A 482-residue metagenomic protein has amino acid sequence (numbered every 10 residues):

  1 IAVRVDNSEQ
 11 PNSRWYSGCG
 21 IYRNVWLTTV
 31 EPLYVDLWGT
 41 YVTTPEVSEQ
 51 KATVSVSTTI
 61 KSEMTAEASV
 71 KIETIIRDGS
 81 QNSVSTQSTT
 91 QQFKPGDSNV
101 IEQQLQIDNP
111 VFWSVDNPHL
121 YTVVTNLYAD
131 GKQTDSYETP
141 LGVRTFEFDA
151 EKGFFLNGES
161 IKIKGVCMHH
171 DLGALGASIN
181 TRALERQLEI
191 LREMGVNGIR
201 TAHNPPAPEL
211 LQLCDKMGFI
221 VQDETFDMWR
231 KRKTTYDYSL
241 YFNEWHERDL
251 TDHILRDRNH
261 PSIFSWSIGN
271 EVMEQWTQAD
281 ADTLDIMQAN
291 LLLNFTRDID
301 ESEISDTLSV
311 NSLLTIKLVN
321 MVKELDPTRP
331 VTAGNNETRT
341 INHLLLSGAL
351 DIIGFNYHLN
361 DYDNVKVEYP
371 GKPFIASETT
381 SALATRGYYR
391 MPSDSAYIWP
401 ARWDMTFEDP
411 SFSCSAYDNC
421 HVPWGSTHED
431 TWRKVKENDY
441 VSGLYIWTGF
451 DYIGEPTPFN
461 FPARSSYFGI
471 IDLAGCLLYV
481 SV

Functional and structural regions predicted by a protein language model:
I1-L213, M217-V221, D249-S265, V322 (+3 more regions): Secreted/periplasmic carbohydrate-active enzymes, especially glycoside hydrolases
R4, K164, T201-A202, E224 (+5 more regions): Generic beta-strand/beta-sheet core signal
E9-P11, S17, L27, P32-L33 (+4 more regions): Substrate-binding clefts and catalytic carboxylate motifs of secreted carbohydrate-active enzymes
E147, H203-A207, T225-D227, E271-V272 (+2 more regions): Active-site-proximal loop/turn and secondary-structure-junction residues that shape catalytic pockets, frequently
F148-K152, P208, N243-L255, N336-N342 (+2 more regions): Alpha-helical scaffolding within the catalytic cores of extracellular/periplasmic polymer-degrading hydrolases
C167-R182, I190, M194-A202, D227-W245 (+5 more regions): The substrate-binding groove and active-site-proximal loops of carbohydrate-active enzymes, especially glycoside
H170-D171, P206, R230, W276-T277 (+3 more regions): Conserved protein kinase catalytic core
G218-T225, D351-Y357, P373-T379: Short hydrophobic/aromatic-enriched beta-strand-loop microsegments
